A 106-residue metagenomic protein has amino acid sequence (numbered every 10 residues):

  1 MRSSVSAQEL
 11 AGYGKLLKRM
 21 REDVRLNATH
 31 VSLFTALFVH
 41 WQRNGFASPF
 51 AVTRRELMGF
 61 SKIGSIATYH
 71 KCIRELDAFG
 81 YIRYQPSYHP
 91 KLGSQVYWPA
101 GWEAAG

Functional and structural regions predicted by a protein language model:
M1-F60, A78, A105-G106: Short recognition helix of helix-turn-helix/winged-helix DNA-binding domains
W41-E103: Winged helix-turn-helix DNA-binding recognition segment
